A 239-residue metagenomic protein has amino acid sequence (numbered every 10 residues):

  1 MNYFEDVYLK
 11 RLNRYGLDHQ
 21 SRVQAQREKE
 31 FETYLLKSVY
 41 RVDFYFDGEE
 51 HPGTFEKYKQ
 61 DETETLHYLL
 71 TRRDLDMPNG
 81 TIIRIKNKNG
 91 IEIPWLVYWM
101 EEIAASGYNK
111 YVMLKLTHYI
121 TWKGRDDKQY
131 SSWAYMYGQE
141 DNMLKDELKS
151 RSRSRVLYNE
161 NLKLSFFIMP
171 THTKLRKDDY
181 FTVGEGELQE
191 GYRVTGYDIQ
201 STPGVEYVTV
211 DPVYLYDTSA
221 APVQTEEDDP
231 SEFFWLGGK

Functional and structural regions predicted by a protein language model:
M1-Y45, K115-W133: Active-site-proximal polar cores
F4-E5, K10, K174-G186, R193-K239: Long terminal accessory segments
K37-R41, R73-N87, P170-G186: Short coil-to-beta transition motif at edge beta-strands of beta-rich domains
D47-H67, E147-L164: Short, basic/aromatic beta-hairpin or loop at an interaction surface
G53-F55, N79-I82, N89-E102, Y180 (+1 more regions): Short beta-strand-centered aromatic/proline hotspots
E64-H67, E101-L116, D198-D217: Short, solvent-exposed secondary-structure boundary/capping segments
H67-R73: Conserved positions within compact, well-structured domain cores
K88-I168: Surface-exposed beta-loop interaction hotspot
